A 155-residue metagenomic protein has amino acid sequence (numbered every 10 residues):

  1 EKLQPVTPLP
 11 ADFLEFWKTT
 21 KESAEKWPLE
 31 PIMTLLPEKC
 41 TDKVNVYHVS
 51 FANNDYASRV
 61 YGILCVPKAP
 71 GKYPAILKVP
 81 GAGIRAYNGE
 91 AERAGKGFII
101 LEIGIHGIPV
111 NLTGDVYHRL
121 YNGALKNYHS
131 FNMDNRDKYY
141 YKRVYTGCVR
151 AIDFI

Functional and structural regions predicted by a protein language model:
E1, A75-V79, I99: Asp-box/BNR beta-propeller blade signature and adjacent active/binding-site loops in extracellular glycan-interacting
E1-N45: N-terminal targeting or regulatory segments adjacent to alpha/beta-hydrolase or S9 domains
V46, R59: Short coil/loop residues immediately preceding or within conserved phosphate-binding loops of NTP-utilizing enzyme
Y47-N54: Short beta-strand segments that buttress and anchor functional surface loops
N53, K78-A82, I105: Glycine-rich His-Gly loop
Y61-P67, G71-G83: Short beta-strand element of the alpha/beta-hydrolase
Y87-T146, F154: Cap/lid segment of the alpha/beta-hydrolase catalytic domain
